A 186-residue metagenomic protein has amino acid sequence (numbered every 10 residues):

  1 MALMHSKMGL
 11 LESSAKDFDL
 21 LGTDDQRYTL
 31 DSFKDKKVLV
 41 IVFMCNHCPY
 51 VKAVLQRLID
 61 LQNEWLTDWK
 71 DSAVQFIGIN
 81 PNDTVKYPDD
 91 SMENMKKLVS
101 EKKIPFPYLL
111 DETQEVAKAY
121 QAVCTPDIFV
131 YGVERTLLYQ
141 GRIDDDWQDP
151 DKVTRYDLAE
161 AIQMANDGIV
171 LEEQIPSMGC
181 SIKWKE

Functional and structural regions predicted by a protein language model:
M1-N166, L171-Q174, I182, E186: Chalcogenol-based redox active-site neighborhoods
